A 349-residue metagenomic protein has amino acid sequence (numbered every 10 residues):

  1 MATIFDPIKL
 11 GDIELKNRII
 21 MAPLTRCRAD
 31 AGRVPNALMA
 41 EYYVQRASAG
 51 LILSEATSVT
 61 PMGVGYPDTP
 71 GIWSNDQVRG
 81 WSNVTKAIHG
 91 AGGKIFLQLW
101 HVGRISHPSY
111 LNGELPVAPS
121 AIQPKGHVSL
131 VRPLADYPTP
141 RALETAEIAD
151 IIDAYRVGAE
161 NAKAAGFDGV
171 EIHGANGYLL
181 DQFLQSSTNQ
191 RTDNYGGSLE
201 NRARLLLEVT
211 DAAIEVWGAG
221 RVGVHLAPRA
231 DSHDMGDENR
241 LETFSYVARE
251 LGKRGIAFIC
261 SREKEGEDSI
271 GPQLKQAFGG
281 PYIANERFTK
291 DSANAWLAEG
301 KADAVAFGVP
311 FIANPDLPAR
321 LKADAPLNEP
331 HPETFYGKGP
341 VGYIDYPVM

Functional and structural regions predicted by a protein language model:
M1-M349: Flavin-dependent oxidoreductase catalytic cores
